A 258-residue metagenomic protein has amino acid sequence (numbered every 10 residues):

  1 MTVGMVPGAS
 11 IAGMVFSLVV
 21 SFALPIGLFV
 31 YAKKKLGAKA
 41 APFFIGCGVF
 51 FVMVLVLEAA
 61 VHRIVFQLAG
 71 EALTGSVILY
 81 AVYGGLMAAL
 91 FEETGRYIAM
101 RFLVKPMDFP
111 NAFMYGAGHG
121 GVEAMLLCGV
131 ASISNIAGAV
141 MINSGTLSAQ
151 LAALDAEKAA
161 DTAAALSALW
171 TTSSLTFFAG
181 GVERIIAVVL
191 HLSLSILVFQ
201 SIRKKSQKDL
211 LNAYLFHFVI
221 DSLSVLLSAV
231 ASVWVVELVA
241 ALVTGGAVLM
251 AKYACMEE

Functional and structural regions predicted by a protein language model:
M1-E258: Hydrophobic alpha-helical segments at protein termini of multi-pass membrane proteins
